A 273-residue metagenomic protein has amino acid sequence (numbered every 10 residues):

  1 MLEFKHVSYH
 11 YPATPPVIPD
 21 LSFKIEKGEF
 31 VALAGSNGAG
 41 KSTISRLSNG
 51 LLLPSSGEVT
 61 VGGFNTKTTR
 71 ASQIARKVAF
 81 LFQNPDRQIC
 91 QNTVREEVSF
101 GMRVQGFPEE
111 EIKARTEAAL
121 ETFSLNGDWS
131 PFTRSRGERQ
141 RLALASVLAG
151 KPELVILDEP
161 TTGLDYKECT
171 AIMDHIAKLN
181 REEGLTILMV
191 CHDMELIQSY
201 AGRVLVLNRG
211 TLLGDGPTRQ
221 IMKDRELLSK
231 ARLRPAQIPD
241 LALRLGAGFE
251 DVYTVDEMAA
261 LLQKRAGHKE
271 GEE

Functional and structural regions predicted by a protein language model:
M1, S8-D20, T68-R70, E109: A short, flexible loop at the N-terminus of ABC-type nucleotide-binding domains that lies
A34-S36: The feature captures the beta-strand-to-loop junction immediately N-terminal to the Walker
N49: Helix-to-loop junction immediately C-terminal to a conserved catalytic motif
G57-N65, I74: Conserved ABC transporter NBD signature motif
E110-G127: Conserved ABC ATPase "signature" region
V155-D158: Catalytic Walker B motif of ABC-type/P-loop ATPase nucleotide-binding domains
R209-G210: Conserved ABC ATPase "signature" C-loop
